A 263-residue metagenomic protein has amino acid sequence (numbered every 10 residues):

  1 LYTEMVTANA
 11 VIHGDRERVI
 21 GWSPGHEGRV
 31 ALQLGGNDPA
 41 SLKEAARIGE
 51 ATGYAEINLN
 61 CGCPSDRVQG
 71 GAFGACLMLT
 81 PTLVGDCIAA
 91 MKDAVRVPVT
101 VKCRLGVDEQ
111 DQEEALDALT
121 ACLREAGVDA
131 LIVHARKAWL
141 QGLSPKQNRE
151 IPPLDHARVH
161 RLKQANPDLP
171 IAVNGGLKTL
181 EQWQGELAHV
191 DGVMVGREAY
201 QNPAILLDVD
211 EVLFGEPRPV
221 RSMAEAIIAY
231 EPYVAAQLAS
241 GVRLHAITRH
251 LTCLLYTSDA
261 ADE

Functional and structural regions predicted by a protein language model:
L1-A55: Glycine-rich, positively charged N-terminal anion/phosphate-binding segment
L1-T3, V30-L34, I57, V99-C103 (+3 more regions): Hydrophobic faces of well-ordered beta-strands that scaffold small-molecule active sites in alpha/beta enzyme cores
T7-I12, P39, G62-A75, K137-G142: Conserved radical SAM core fold
L42-I48, E114-L119, L177-V193: Catalytic cores of alpha/beta
A46-I57, D66, G71, L83-P167: Alpha/beta enzyme core
C61, V190-L207: Glycine-rich phosphate-binding active-site loops on the catalytic face of alpha/beta enzymes
C103-G106, P170-E181, R197-A199: Glycine-rich beta-to-alpha transition loops that act as phosphate-gripper elements at the mouths of alpha/beta enzyme
Y256-D262: Conserved small/polar residues in nucleotide/adenosyl-binding loops
